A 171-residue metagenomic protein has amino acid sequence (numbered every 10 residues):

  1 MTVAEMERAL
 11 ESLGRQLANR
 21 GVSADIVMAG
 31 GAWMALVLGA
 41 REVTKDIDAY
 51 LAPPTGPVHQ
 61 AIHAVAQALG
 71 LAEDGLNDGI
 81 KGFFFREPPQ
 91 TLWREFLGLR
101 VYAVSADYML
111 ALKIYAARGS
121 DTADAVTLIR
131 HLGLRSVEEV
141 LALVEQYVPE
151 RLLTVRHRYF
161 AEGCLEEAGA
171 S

Functional and structural regions predicted by a protein language model:
M1-S171: Compositionally biased terminal segments of proteins
